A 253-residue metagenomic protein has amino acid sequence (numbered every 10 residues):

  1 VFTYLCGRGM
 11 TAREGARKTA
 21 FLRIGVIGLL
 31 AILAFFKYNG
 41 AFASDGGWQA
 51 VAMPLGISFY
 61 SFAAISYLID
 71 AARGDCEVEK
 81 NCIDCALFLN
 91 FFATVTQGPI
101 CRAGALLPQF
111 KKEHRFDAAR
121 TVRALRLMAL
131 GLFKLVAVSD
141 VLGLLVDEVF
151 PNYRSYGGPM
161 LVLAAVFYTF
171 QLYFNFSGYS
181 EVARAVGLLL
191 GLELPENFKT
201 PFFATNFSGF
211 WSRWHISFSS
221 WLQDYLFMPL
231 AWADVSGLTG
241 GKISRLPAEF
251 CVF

Functional and structural regions predicted by a protein language model:
V1-F253: Membrane-embedded transmembrane alpha-helical bundles that form the catalytic cores of multi-pass lipid-modifying
